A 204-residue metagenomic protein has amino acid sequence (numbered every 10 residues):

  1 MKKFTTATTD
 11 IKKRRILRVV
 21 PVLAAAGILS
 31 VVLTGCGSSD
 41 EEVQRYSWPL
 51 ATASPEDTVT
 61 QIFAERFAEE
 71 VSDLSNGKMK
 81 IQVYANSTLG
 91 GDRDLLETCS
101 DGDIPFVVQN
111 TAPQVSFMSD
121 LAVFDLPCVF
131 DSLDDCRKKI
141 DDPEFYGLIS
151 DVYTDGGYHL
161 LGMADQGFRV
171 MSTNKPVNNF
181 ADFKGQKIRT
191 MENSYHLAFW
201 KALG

Functional and structural regions predicted by a protein language model:
M1-S47: Short, low-complexity disordered leader/linker segments with a strong preference for bacterial N-terminal type II
G37-T52, E65, S72-K80, T154 (+1 more regions): Immediate post-signal peptide segment of exported/extracytoplasmic ligand-binding proteins
P49-R66, N86-G90: Extracytoplasmic "Venus flytrap"
S54-D57, V83-N86, D135-K139, G185-Q186: Second-shell loop/turn segments in exported
D57-Q82, L197-F199: Short, polar/charged alpha-helical segment
A68-E69, S100, N110-G204: Contiguous mixed-secondary-structure segments that line small-molecule binding/active-site clefts of soluble domains
Y84-E97, E192-Y195: Short helix-initiation/N-cap motifs at beta->coil->alpha
P105-Q109: Paired acidic/hydrophobic, glycine-rich loop segments that form the ligand-binding mouth/hinge of periplasmic-binding
